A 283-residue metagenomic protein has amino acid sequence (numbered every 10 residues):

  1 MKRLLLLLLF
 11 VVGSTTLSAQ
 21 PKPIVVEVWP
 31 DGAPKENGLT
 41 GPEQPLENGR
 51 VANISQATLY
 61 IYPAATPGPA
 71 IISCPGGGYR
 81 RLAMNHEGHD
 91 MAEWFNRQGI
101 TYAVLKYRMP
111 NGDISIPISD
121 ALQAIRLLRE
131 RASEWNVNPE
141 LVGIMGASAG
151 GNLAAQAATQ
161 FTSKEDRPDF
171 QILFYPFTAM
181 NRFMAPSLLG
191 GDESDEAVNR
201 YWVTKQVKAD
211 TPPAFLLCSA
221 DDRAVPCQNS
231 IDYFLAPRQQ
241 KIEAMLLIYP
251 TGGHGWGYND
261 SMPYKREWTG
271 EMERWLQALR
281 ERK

Functional and structural regions predicted by a protein language model:
M1-P23: Bacterial Sec-dependent N-terminal signal peptides
Q20-T66: N-terminal cap/lid segment of alpha/beta-hydrolase-fold proteins
G68-G77: Short beta-strand element of the alpha/beta-hydrolase
L82-A92, A103-P139, M262-E267: Catalytic nucleophile-loop/oxyanion-hole region of alpha/beta-hydrolase and closely related hydrolase-like folds
Q123-L189, S194, V198-N199, V203: Primarily recognizes the serine-hydrolase "nucleophile elbow" in alpha/beta-hydrolase and SGNH/GDSL folds
L216-C218, D222: Short beta-strand/loop motif that positions the catalytic acidic residue of the alpha/beta-hydrolase fold
R223-N229: Conserved alpha/beta-hydrolase "acid-adjacent" motif
I231-K283: C-terminal catalytic histidine-bearing segment of alpha/beta-hydrolase fold enzymes
